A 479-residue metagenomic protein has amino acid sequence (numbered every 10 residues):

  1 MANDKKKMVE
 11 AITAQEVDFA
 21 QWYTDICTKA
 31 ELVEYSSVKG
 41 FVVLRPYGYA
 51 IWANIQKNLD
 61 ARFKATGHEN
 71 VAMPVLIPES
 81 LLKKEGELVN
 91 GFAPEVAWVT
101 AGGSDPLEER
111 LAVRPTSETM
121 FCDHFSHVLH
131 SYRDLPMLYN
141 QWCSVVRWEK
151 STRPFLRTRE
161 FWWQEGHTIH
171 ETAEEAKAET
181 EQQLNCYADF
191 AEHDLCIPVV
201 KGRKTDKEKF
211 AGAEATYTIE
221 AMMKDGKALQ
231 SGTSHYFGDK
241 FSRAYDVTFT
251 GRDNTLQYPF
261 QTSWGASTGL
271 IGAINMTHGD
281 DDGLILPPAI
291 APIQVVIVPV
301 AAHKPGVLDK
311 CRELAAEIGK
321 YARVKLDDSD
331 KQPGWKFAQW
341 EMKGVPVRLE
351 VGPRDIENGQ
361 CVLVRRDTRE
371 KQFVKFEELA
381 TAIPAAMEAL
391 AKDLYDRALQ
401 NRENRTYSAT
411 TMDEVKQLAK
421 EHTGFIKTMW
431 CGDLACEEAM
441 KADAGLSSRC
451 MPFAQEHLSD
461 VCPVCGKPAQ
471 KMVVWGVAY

Functional and structural regions predicted by a protein language model:
M1-Y479: NTP/phosphate- and nucleic-acid-binding module
